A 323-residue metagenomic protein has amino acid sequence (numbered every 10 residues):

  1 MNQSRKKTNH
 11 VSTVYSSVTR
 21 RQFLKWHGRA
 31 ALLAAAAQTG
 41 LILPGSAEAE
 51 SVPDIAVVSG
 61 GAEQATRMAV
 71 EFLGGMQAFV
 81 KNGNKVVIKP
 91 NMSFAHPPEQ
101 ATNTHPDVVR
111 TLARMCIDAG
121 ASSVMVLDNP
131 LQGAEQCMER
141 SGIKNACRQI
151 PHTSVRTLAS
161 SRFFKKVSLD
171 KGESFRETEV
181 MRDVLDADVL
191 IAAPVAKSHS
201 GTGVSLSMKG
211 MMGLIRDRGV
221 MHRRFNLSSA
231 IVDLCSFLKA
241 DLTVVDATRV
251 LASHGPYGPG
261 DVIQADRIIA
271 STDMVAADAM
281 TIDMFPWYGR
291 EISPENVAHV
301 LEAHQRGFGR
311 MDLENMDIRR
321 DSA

Functional and structural regions predicted by a protein language model:
N2-A323: N-terminal and secondary-structure boundary signal
